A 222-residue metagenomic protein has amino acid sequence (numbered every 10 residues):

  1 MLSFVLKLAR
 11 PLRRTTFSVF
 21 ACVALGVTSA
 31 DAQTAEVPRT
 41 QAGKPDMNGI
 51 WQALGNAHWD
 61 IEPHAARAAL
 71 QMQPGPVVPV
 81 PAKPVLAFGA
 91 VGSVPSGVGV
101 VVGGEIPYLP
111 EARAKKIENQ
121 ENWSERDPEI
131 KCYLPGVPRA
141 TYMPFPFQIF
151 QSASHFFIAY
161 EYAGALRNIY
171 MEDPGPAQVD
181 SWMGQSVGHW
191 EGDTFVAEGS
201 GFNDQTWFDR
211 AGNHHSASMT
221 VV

Functional and structural regions predicted by a protein language model:
L2, T28-V222: PEST-like low-complexity, intrinsically disordered acidic/proline/serine-rich tracts that flank trafficking/processing
L2-F20, G26: Bacterial N-terminal signal peptides that target proteins for export
